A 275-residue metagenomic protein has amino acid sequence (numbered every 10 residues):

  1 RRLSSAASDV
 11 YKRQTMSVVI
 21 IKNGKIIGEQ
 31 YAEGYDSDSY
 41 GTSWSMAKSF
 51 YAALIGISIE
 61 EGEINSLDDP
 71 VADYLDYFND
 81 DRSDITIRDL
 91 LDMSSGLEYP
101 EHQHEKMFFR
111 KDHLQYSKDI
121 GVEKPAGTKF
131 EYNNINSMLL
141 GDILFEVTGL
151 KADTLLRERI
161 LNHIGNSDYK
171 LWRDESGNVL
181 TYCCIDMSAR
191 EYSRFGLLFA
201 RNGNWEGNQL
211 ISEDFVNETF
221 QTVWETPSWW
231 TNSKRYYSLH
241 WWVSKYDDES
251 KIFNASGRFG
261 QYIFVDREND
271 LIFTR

Functional and structural regions predicted by a protein language model:
R1-A7, Y11: Single conserved hydrophobic/aromatic residue that forms the stacking wall/gate of nucleotide- or nucleobase-binding
K12-T15, S39, R258-F259: Short, small/polar residue-rich loop motifs at catalytic or cofactor-binding pockets
G24, G41-L67, L90, L140-L144 (+2 more regions): Active-site SXXK
E61-S95, D119, T148-C183, M187: Active-site helix/loop module of the DD-peptidase/beta-lactamase fold, centered on the serine-lysine SxxK catalytic
S95-D174: A small/polar active-site loop signature that marks catalytic segments
N136-I143, C183-N204, Q261-R275: Active-site-proximal alpha-helical segments within enzyme catalytic domains
S167, N217-I272: Active-site Gly/Thr loop motif
